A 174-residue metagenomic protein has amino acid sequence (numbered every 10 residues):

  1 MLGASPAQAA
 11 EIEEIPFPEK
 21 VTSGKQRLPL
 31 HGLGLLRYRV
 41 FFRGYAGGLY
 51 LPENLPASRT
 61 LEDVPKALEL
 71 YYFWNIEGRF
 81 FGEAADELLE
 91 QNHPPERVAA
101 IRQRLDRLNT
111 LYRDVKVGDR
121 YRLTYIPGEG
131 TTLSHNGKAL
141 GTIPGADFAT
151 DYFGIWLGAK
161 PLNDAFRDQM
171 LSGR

Functional and structural regions predicted by a protein language model:
M1-P6: C-terminal segment of classical bacterial N-terminal signal peptides
A9-L61, P95-E96: N-terminal secretory signal peptides
A9-P18, E62-L70, K116, P144-F148: Short N-terminal helix-initiation segments at or just after the protein's N-terminus
V21, T132-L133: Short aromatic-centered micro-motifs
K25, A159-R174: Ligand-recognition surfaces built from glycine- and aromatic
E53-T131: Mid-length scaffold segments of soluble, non-membrane domains
H135-G137: Short strand-turn-strand beta-turns centered on an Asx-Gly dipeptide
L140-F166: Flexible glycine-rich active-site/ligand-binding loops centered on an Asp-His dyad
